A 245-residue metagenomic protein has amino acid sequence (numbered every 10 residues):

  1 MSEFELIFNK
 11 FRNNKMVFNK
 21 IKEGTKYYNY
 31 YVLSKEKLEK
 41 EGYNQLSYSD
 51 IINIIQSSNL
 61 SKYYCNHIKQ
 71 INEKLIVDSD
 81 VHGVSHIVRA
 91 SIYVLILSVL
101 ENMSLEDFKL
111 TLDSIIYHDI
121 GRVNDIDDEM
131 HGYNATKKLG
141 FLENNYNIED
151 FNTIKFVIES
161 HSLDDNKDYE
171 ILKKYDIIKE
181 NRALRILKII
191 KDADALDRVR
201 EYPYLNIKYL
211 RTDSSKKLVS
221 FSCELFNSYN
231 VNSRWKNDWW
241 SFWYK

Functional and structural regions predicted by a protein language model:
S2-I55, K74-S104, L163-K245: Divalent metal-dependent phosphate-bond-processing catalytic cores, especially two-metal-ion Mg2+/Mn2+ enzymes that act
L60-H67, K167: Outer-membrane beta-barrel translocator/channel fold
K69-L75, N145: Acidic catalytic motifs of isoprenoid enzymes
D78, L97, I120-V123, L142 (+1 more regions): Alpha-helix C-capping/helix-to-loop hinge sites
D80-I87, S104-L110, D128-E129, I148-F151: Alpha-helix N-cap/helix-initiation sites
R89-L97, M130-N144: An active-site-proximal "capping" alpha-helix that borders the catalytic cofactor pocket
A90, E106-I126, H131-A135, K155-D164 (+1 more regions): His-Asp-centered metal-binding catalytic motifs of divalent-metal-dependent phosphohydrolases/nucleases
E101, F141-D150, Y209: Inter-helical turn/loop segments and adjacent helix faces that build the functional surface of alpha-helical bundle
